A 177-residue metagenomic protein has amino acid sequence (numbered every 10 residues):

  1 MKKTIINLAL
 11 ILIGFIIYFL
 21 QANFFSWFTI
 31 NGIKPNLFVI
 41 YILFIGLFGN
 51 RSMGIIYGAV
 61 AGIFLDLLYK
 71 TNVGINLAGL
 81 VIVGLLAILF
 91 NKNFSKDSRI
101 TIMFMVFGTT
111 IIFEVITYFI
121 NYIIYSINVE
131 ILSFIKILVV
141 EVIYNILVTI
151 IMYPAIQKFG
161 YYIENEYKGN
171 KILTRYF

Functional and structural regions predicted by a protein language model:
M1-F177: Terminal, non-globular segments
